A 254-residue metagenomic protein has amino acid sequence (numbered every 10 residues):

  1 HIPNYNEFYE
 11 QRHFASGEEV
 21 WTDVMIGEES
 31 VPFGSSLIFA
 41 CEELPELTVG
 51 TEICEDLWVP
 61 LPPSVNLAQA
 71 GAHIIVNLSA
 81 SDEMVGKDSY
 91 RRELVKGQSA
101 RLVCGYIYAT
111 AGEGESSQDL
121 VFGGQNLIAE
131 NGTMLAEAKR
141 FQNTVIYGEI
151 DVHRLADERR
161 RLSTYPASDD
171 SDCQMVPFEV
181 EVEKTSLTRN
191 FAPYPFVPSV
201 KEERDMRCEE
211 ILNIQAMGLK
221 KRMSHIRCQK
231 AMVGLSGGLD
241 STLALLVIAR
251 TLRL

Functional and structural regions predicted by a protein language model:
H1-G234, A244-L254: Enzyme catalytic cores with a strong preference for nitrogen-chemistry domains
G238: Conserved G/P- and acidic residue-centered "switch" motifs that form tight phosphate/ATP-binding loops in soluble
S241: Catalytic nucleophile loop
